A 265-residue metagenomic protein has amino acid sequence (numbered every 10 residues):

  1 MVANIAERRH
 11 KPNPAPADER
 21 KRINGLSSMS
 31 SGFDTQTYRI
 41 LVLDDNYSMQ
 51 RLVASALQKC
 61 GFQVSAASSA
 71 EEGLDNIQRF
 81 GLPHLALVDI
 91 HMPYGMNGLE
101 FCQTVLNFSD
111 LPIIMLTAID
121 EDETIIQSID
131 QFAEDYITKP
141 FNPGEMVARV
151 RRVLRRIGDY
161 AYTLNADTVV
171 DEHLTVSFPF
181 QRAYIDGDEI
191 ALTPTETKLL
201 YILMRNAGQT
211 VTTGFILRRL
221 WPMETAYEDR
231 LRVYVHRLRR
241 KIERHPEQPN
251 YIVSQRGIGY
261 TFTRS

Functional and structural regions predicted by a protein language model:
M1-L41: Non-catalytic signal-transmission and effector/linker regions of two-component phosphorelay proteins
D34-S48, V53-L57, A86: Conserved acidic segment of CheY-like receiver
Y38-R39, R152-G208, G214: Short, Lys/Arg-enriched segments at the junction into DNA-binding effector domains of transcriptional regulators
A66-L85: Acidic, metal-coordinating helix/loop segments flanking the phosphotransfer/catalytic sites of two-component signaling
S69, Y94-E100: Acidic catalytic/metal-coordinating carboxylates
D89-H91, T117: Active-site residues of response regulator receiver
Q103, N107, P112-V170: Basic, amphipathic DNA-recognition helix from helix-turn-helix-like DNA-binding domains
Y184-L192, K198-Y251, R256-I258: Positively charged, aromatic-enriched patches within helix-turn-helix-type DNA-binding elements, predominantly
